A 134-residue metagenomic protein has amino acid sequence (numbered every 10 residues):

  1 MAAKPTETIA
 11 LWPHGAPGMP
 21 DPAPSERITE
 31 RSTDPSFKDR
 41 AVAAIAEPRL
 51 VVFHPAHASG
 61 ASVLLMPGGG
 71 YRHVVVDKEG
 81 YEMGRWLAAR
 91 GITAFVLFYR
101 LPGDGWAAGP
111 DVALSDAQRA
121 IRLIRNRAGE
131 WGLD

Functional and structural regions predicted by a protein language model:
A2-A61, L114: N-terminal cap/lid segment of alpha/beta-hydrolase-fold proteins
G15, G70, L101-G103: Feature marks short, surface-exposed loop/turn motifs that line or immediately flank catalytic pockets and channel
V51-H54, V76-V96: Short amphipathic alpha-helix adjacent to the substrate-entry channel of hydrolases
S59, W131-D134: Short helix-terminating capping/connector loops at secondary-structure junctions
S59-G69: Short beta-strand element of the alpha/beta-hydrolase
G68, I92, Y99-L101: Active-site loop/turn elements of alpha/beta-hydrolase fold enzymes, especially the short glycine-/histidine-rich
V74-M83, L97-G132: Catalytic nucleophile-loop/oxyanion-hole region of alpha/beta-hydrolase and closely related hydrolase-like folds
